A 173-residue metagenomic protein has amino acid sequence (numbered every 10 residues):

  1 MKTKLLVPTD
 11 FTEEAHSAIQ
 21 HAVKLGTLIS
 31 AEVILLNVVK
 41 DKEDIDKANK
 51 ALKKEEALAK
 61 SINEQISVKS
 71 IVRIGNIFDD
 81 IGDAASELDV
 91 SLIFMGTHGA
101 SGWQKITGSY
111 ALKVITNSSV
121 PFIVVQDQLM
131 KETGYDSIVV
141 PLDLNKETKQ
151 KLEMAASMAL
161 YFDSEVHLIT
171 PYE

Functional and structural regions predicted by a protein language model:
M1-K47, S137-E173: Small/aliphatic-rich secondary-structure junction motif
K2, D89-S91, Y135: Local beta-strand N-terminus motif with an aromatic residue
E14, K40-E43, K50, K60-I93: Structural beta-alpha unit
H21, K47-L58, D80, M154: Short, solvent-exposed amphipathic alpha-helices that sit in or adjacent to ligand/effector-binding or catalytic
G26, E55-N63, A85, A159: Conserved hydrophobic residues forming the short capping helix/wall of the S-adenosyl-L-methionine
A31-E32, I66, V90, V120 (+1 more regions): Short glycine/serine/threonine/alanine-rich loop segments
L35, K69-V72, V124, L168: A structural preference for short, hydrophobic beta-strand core positions in alpha/beta folds
I81-K131: Gly/Ser-rich helix-loop-strand patches that form or flank binding pockets for ribonucleotide-derived cofactors
